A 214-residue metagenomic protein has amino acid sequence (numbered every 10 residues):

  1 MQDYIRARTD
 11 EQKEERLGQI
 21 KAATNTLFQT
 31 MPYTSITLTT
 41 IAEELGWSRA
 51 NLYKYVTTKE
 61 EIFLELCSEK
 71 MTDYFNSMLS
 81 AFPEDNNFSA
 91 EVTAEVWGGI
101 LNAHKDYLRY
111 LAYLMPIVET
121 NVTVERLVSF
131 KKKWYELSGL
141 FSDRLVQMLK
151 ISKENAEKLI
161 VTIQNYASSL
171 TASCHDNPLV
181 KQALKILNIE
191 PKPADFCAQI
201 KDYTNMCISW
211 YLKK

Functional and structural regions predicted by a protein language model:
M1-M31, T39-T40, E44, D85: Basic, helix-initiating cap at the start of DNA-binding domains
Q19, L27, T34-E61, E65: Helix-turn-helix
E65, S80-Y107, L159-I163: Hydrophobic alpha-helical connector segments
S68-F75: Short, basic, alpha-helical segments at the C-terminal edge of helix-turn-helix-like DNA-binding modules
A103-E125, P178-Q182: Amphipathic alpha-helical segments used for helix-helix packing
P116-Q147: A contiguous binding-surface segment within folded domains or other stable secondary-structure elements
G139-D143, Q147, I151, S169-K214: C-terminal peripheral helix-coil segments that are non-catalytic and often amphipathic
Q147-Q164: All-alpha amphipathic helical-bundle segments outside canonical DNA-binding/catalytic cores that form hydrophobic
